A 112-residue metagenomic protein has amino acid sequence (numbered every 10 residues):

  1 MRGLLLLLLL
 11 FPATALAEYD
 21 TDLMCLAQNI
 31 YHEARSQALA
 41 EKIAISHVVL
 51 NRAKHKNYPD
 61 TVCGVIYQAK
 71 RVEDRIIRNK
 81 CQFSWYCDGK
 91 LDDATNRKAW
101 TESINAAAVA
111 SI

Functional and structural regions predicted by a protein language model:
M1-L8: Sec-dependent signal peptide recognition, specifically the positively charged N-region followed immediately by
L10-T14: N-terminal signal peptide c-region/cleavage motif recognized by signal peptidases
L16-I112: Bacterial extracytoplasmic/cell-wall-associated proteins, especially those involved in peptidoglycan
